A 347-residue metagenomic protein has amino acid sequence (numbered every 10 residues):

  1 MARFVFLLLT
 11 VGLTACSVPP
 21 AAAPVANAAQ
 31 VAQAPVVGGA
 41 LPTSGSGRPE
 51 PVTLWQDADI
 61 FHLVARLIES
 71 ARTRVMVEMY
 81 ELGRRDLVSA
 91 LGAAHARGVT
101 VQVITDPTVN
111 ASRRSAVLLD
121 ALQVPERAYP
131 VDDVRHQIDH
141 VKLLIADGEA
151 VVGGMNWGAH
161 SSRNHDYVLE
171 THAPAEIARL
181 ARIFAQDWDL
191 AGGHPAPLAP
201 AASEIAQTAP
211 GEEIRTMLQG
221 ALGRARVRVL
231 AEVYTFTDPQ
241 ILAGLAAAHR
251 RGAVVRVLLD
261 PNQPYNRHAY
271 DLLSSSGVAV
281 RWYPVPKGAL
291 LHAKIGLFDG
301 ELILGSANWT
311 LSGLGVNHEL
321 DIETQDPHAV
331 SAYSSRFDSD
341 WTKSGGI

Functional and structural regions predicted by a protein language model:
A2-L7: Sec-dependent signal peptide recognition, specifically the positively charged N-region followed immediately by
L13-A15: C-terminal motif of bacterial Sec signal peptides marking the signal peptidase cleavage site
S17-P19: Bacterial signal peptide processing site
A29-A71, E78-R224, R251-A329, S334 (+1 more regions): HKD-type phospholipase D/PLD-like phosphodiesterase module
I241-A243: Binding-cleft/active-site segments that stabilize strongly anionic ligands or cofactors
